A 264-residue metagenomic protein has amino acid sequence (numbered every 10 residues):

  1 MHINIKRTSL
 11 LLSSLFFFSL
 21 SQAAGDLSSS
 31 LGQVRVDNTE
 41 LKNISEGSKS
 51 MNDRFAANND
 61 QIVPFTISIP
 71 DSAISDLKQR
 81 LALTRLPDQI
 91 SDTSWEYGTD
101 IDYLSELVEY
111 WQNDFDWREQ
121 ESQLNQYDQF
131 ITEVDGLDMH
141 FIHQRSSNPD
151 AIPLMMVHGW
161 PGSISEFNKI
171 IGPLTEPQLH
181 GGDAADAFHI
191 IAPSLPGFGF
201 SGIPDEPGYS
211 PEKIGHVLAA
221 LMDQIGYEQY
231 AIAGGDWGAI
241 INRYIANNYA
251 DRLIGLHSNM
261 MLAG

Functional and structural regions predicted by a protein language model:
H2-Q22: Gram-negative bacterial Sec-dependent N-terminal signal peptides
I3-K6, S29, V36, D236: Hydrophobic transmembrane signal anchors and adjacent membrane-proximal interface regions, especially in viral
R7, K78-R80, R85, R243 (+1 more regions): Basic side chains
T8, I74-D76, N148, G202: A broad, structure-centric signal for solvent-exposed, well-ordered loop/edge residues that line or flank functional
T8-S9, D37, A56, A82 (+2 more regions): Small/flexible residues
L20-Q123: N-terminal targeting or regulatory segments adjacent to alpha/beta-hydrolase or S9 domains
R35, L41-S50, S105-G264: Catalytic cores of eukaryotic secretory-pathway lumenal/extracellular enzymes that build and remodel glycoconjugates
